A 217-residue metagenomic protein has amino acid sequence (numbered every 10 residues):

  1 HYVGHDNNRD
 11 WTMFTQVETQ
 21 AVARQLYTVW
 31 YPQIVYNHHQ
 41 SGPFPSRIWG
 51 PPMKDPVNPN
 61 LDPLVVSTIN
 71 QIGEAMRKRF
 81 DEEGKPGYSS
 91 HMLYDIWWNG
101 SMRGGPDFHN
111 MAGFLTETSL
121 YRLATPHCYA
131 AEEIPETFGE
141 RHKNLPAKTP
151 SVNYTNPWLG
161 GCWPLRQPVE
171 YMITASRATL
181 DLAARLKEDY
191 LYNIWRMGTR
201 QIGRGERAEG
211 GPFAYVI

Functional and structural regions predicted by a protein language model:
H1-I217: Structured catalytic-domain cores with a bias toward divalent-metal coordination
